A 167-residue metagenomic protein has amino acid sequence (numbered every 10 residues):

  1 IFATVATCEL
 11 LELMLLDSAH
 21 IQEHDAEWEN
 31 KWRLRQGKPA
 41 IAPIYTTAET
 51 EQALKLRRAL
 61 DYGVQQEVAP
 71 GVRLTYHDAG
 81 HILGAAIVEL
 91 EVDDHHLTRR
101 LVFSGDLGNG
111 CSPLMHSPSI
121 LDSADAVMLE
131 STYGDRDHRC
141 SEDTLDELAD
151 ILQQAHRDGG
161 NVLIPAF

Functional and structural regions predicted by a protein language model:
I1-A166: His/Asp/Glu-rich metal-coordinating catalytic cores of metallo-dependent phosphodiesterases/hydrolases acting on
